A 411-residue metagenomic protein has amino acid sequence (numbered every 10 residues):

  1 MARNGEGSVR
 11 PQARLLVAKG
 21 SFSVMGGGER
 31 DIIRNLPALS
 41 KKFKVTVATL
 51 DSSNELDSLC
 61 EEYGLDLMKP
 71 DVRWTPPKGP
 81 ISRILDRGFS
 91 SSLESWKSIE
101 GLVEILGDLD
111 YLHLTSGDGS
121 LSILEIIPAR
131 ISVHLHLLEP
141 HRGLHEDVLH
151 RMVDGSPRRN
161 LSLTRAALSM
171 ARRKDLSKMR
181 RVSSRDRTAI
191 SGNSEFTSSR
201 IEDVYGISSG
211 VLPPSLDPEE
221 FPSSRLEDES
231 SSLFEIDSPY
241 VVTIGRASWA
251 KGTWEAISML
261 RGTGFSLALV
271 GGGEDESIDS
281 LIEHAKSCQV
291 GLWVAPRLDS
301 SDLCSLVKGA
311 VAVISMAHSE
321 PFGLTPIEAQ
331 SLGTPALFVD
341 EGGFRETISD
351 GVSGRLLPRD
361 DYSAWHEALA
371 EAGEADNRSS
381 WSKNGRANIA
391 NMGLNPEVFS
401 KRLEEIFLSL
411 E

Functional and structural regions predicted by a protein language model:
R30-R34, P239, R246-G262, E276: A conserved mid-protein helix/loop that constitutes part of the nucleotide-sugar donor-binding site
T49-N54, I244, S266-L281, P296: Glycosyltransferase donor-sugar binding loop
L93, D360, D376-L408: A charged, aromatic-enriched C-terminal amphipathic alpha-helix characteristic of glycosyltransferases across folds
H141, M152-I190, S198: Membrane-proximal helix-turn-helix segments that form the acceptor-binding/catalytic region of lipid-linked
D279-S301: Nucleotide-activated donor-binding/catalytic signature segment of Leloir-type glycosyltransferases, i.e., the conserved
H318: Aromatic "clamp/platform" in nucleotide-sugar-dependent glycosyltransferases that forms part of the donor/acceptor
P335-V339: Short hydrophobic beta-strand element within catalytic cores of glycosyltransferases and related nucleotide-activated
D350-G351, R355-S363, A370-D376: Conserved acidic donor-binding segment of nucleotide-sugar-dependent glycosyltransferases
